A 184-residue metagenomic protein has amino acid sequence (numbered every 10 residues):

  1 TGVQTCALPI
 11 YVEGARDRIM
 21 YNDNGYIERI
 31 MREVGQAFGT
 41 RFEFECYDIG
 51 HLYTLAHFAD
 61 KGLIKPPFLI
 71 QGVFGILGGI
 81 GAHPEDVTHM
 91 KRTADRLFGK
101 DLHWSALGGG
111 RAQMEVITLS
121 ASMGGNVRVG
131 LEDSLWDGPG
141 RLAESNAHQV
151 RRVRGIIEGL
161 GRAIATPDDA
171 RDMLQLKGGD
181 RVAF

Functional and structural regions predicted by a protein language model:
T1-L8: Short, small-residue-biased leader/transition segments that mark boundaries at the very start of proteins
Y11-V34: Active-site glycine-rich loop that binds ribose-phosphate moieties when present
I30-V73: Hydrophobic, aromatic-enriched interface-forming segments
E33, L52, P66-L119: Hydrophobic protein-protein interaction segments
F42-E45, P66-G72, L102-L107, G125-V129 (+1 more regions): Hydrophobic faces of well-ordered beta-strands that scaffold small-molecule active sites in alpha/beta enzyme cores
L55, S120, V153, A170: Conserved, mostly hydrophobic/aromatic
N126-P139: Glycine-rich phosphate-binding active-site loops on the catalytic face of alpha/beta enzymes
G138-R162: C-terminal helical cap(s) of enzyme catalytic domains, especially alpha/beta-barrels
